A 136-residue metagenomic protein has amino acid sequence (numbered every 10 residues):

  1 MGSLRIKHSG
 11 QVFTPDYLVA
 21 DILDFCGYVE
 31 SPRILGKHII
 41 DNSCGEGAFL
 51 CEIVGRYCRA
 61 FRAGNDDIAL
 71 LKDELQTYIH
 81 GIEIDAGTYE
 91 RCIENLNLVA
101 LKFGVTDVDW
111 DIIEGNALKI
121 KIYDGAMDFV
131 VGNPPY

Functional and structural regions predicted by a protein language model:
M1-Y136: SAM-dependent methyltransferase catalytic region
